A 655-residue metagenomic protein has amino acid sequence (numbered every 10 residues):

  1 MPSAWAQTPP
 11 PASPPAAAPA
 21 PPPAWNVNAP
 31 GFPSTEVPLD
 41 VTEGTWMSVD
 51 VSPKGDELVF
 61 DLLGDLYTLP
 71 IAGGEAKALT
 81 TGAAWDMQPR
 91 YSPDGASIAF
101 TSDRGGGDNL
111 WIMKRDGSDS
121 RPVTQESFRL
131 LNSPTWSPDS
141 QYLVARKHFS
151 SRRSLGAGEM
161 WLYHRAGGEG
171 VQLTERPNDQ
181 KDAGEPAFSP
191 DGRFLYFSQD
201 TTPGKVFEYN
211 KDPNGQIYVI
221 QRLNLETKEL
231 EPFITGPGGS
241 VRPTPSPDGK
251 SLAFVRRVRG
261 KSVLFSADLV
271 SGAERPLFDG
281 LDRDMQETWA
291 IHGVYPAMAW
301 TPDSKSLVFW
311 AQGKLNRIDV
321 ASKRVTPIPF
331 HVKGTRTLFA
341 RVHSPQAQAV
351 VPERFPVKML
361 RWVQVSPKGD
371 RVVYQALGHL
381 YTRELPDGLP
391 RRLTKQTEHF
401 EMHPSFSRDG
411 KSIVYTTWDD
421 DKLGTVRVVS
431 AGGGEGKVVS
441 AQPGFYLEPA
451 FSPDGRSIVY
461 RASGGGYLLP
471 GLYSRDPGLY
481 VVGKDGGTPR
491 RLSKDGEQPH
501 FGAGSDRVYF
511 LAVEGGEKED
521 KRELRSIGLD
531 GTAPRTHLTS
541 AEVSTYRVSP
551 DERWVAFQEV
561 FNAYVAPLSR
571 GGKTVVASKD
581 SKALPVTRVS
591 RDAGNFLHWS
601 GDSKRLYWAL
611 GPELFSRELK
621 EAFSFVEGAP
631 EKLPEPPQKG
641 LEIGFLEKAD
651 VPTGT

Functional and structural regions predicted by a protein language model:
A4-A6: Boundary at the C-terminal end of the N-terminal hydrophobic targeting segment
P22-W46, A76, A340-K358, S581-V589 (+1 more regions): A short helix->beta-strand "capping" segment at the edge of beta-propeller domains
T42, D61-Y67, G82-D86, P93 (+26 more regions): A flexible loop/linker signature enriched in serine peptidases of the S9 family
T45-S48, P186, W289-D303, Q346-Q364 (+1 more regions): Signature of short aromatic-glycine-proline-rich micro-motifs recurring in repeat-based ectodomains
M47-T81, D86-M87: N-terminal, post-signal-peptide region of Sec/Tat-exported proteins
D50, R90, T135, A187 (+8 more regions): Conserved beta-strand position repeated across blades of beta-propeller domains
V51-K54, T301-D303, S366-K368, S549-D551 (+1 more regions): Loop/turn segments within WD40 beta-propeller blades
